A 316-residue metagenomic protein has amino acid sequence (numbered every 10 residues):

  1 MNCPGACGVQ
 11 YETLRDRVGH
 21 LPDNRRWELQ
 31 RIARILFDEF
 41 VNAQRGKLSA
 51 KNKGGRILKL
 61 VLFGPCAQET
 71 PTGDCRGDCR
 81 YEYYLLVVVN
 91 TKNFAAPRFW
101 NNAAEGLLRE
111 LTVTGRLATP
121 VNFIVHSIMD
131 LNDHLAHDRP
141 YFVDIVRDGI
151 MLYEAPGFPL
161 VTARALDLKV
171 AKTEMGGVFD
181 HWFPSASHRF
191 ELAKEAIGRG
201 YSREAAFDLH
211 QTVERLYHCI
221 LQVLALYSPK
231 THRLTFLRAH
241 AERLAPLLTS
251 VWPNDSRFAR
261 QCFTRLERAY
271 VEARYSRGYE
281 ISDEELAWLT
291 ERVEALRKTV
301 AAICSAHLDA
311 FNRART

Functional and structural regions predicted by a protein language model:
N2-R31, R109-E191: Conserved NTP/Mg2+-binding pocket subregion across the NTase superfamily
R15-K47, K51-G54, P71-L135: Metal-dependent nucleotidyltransferase catalytic core
I57-P71: Short gly/ser-rich loop at a beta-strand->alpha-helix junction or flexible surface loop bordering the NTP-binding
C66-E69, N90-A95, V213, A241-L247: Short, charged/polar surface micro-motifs in flexible loops or helix N-caps
F142-V143, G157-F158, R164-G176, D180 (+3 more regions): Long, charged low-complexity segments
F190, I197-G198: Hydrophobic/aromatic side-chain positions at a characteristic register within alpha-helices of tetratricopeptide repeats
A205-Y227: Hydrophobic alpha-helical packing segments in soluble, helical-rich domains
